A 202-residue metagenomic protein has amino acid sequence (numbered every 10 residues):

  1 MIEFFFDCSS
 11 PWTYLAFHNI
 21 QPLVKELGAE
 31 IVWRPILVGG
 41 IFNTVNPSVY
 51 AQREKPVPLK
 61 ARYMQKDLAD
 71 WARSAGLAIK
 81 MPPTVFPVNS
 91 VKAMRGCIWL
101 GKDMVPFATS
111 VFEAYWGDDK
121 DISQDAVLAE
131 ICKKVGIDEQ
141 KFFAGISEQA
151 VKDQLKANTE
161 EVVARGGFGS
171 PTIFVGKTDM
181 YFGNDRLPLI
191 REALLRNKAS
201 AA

Functional and structural regions predicted by a protein language model:
I2-E3, D7-A29, R34, K102 (+2 more regions): C-terminal cap of thioredoxin/glutaredoxin-like
A16-D118: Structural alpha/beta surface segment adjacent to cysteine/selenocysteine redox centers across thiol/disulfide enzymes
